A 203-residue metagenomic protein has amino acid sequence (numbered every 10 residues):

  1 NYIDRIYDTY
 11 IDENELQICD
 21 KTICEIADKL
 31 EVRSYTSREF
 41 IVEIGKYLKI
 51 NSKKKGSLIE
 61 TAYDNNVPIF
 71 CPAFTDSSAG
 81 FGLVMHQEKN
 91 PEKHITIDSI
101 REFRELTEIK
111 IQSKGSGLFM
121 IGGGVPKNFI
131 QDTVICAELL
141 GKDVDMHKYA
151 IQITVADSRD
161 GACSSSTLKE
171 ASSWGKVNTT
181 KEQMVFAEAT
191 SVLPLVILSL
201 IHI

Functional and structural regions predicted by a protein language model:
Y2-A79: Ligand-binding beta-strand-loop-alpha-helix segment within the catalytic cores of soluble metabolic enzymes
Q17-K21, Y35, E39, K53 (+5 more regions): Conserved active-site and cofactor/substrate-binding residues in soluble primary-metabolism enzymes
P68-F70, F119-I121, Y149-T154: Hydrophobic/aromatic beta-strand patches that form the interior of the parallel beta-sheet core in alpha/beta enzyme
P72-G117, P126: Active-site rim loops that border cofactor/substrate pockets in soluble metabolic enzymes
M85-K89, V134-G141, S166-E170: Short, solvent-exposed amphipathic alpha-helical segments in soluble enzyme and RNA/protein-processing domains
K114, N128-D143: Hydrophobic alpha-helical bundle architecture
D143-K169: Short, flexible loop segments at boundaries between secondary-structure elements
I201-I203: Conserved small/polar residues in nucleotide/adenosyl-binding loops
